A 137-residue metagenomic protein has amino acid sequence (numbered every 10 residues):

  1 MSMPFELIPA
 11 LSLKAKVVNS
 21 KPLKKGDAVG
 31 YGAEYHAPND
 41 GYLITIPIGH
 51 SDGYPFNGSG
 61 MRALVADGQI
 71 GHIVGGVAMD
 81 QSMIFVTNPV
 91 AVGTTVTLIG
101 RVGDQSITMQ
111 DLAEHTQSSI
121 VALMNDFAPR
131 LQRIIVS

Functional and structural regions predicted by a protein language model:
M1-S137: Active-site anion/phosphate-binding pocket segments in diverse small-molecule metabolic enzymes
